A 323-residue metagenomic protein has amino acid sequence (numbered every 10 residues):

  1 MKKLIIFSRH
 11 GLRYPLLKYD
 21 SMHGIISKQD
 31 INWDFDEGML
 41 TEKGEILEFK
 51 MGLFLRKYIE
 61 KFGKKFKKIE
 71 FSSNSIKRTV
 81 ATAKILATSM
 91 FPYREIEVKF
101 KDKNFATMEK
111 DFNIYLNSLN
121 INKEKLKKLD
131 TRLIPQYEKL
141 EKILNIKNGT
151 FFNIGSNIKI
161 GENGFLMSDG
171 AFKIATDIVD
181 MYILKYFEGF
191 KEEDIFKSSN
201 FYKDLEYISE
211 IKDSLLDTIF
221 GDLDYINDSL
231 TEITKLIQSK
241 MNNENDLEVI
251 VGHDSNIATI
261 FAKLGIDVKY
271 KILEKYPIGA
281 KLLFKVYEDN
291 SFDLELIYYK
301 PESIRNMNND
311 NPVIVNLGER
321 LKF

Functional and structural regions predicted by a protein language model:
M1-K68, N74-E248, G252-F323: Signature for phosphate-centric chemistry
